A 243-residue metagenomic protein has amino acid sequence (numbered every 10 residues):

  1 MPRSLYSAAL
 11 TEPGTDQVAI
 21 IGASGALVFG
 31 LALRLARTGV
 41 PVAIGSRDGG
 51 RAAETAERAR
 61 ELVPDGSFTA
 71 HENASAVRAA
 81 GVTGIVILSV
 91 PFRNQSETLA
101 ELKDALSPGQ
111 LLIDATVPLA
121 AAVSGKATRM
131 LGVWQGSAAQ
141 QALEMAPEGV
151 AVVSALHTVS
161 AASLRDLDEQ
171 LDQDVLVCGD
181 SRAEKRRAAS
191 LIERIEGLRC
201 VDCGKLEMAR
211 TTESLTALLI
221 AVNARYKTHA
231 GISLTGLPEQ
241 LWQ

Functional and structural regions predicted by a protein language model:
P2-E61, R194: NAD(P)+-binding Rossmann beta1-loop-alpha1 motif at the extreme N-terminus of oxidoreductases
G14-Q17, G109, D172: Phosphate-coordination loops involved in phosphoryl transfer and adenosine-cofactor binding
A43, G125-Q135, D166-A183: Short beta-strand and adjoining strand-loop segment in the mid-core of the Rossmann-like NAD(P)-dependent dehydrogenase
E61-H71, E148-A151, L198: A short helix-to-beta-strand connector/capping loop
D65-I113, P118-G125: Rossmann-like NAD(P)-binding element
V150-T158, G204: Conserved beta-loop-beta element that borders a ligand/cofactor-binding pocket
Q173-Q243: Active-site-lining helix/loop region of Rossmann-like oxidoreductase modules
